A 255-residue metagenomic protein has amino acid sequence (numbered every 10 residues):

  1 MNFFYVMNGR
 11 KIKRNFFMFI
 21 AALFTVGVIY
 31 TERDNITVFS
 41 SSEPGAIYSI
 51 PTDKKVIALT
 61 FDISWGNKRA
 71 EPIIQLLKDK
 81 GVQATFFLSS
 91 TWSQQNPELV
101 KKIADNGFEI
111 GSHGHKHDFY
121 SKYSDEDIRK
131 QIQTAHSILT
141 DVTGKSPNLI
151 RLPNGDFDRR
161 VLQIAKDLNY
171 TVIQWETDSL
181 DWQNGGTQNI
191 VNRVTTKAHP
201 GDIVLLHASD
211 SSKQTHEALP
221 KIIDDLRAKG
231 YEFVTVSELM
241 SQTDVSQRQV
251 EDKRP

Functional and structural regions predicted by a protein language model:
M1-K13: N-terminal Lys/Arg-rich, disordered targeting/topogenic segments
N15-T31: Hydrophobic membrane-insertion alpha-helices, especially the h-region of bacterial N-terminal signal peptides
N35-Y123, Q131, H136-I138: Active-site beta->alpha N-cap acidic-glycine motif
S41-D53, D79-A84, W92-Q94, K213-P255: C-terminal domain-boundary segment and adjacent tail
A58, T85-F87, G111, R151 (+3 more regions): Structural detector of well-ordered beta-strand residues that form the stable sheet scaffold of enzyme domains
L76-T85, E109, D125-D156, Q163 (+3 more regions): CE4/NodB-like, metal-dependent polysaccharide N-deacetylase domain that modifies extracellular/periplasmic N-acetylated
S90-S93, H117-F119, D156, D178-D181 (+1 more regions): Short histidine/acidic/glycine/proline-rich micro-motifs that form metal- and phosphate-coordinating active-site loops
L162-K197, Y231-E238, Q242: His/Asp/Glu-enriched short active-site or ligand-binding loop at hydrolase and phosphoryl-transfer sites
